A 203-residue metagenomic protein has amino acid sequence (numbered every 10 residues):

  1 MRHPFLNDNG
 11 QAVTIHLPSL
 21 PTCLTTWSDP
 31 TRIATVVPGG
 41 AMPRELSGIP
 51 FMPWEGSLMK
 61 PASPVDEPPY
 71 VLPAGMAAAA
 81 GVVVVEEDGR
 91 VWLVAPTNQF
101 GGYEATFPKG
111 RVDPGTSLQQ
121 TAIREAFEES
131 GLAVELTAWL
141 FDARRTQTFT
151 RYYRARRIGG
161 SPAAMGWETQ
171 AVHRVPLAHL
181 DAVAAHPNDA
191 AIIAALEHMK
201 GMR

Functional and structural regions predicted by a protein language model:
M1-I15, A78-A80, G89, R151 (+1 more regions): Change "...and in nucleic-acid phosphodiester-cleaving endonucleases..." to "...and in nucleic-acid processing enzymes
M1-W54: N-terminal leader/capping segments at the start of a protein or of a new domain
H3, T22-T25, F100-Y103, I123 (+2 more regions): A short local loop/turn or secondary-structure capping micro-motif enriched for an aromatic residue
V36-G81: Acidic, metal-coordinating catalytic segment for phosphate/diphosphate chemistry, firing primarily on the Nudix
V84-E87, A155-R157: Active-site beta-strand termini and strand-to-loop segments that position acidic
E86-R124: Conserved Nudix-box catalytic region and its N-terminal flanking loop in Nudix hydrolases and closely related
R111-G201: Unchanged
